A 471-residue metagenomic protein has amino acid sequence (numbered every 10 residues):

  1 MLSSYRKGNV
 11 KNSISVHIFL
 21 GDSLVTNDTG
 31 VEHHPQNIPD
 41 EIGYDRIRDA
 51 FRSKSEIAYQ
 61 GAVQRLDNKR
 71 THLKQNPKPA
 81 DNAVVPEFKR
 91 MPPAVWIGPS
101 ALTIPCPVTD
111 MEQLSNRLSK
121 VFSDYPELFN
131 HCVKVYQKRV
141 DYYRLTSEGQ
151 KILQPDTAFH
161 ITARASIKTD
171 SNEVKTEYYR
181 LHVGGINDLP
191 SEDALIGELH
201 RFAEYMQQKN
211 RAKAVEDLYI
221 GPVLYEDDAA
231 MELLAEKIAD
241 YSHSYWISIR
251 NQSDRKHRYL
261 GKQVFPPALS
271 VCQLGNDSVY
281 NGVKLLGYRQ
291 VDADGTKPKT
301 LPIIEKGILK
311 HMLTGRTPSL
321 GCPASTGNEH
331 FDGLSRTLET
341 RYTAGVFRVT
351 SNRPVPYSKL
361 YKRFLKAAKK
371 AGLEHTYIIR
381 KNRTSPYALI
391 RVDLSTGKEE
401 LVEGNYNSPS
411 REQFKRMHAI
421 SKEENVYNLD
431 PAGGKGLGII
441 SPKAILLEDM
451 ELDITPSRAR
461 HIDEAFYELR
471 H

Functional and structural regions predicted by a protein language model:
M1-N281, L286-Q290, K306, K443-H471: Active-site bordering "gate/hinge" segments that shape substrate access to catalytic or cofactor-binding pockets
Y259-H471: Dual-mode signal for accessory low-complexity, basic/Gly-rich regions
